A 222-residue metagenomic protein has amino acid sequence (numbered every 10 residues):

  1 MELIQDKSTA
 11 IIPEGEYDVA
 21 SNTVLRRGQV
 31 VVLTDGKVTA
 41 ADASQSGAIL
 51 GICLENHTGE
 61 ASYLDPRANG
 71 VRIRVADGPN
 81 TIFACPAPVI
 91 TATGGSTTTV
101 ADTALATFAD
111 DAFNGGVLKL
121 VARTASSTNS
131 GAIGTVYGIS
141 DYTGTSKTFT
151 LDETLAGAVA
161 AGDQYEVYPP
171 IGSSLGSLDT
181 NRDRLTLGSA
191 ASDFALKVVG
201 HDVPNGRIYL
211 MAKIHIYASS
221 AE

Functional and structural regions predicted by a protein language model:
M1-A101, T107-A125, S130-E222: Surface-exposed, low-hydrophobicity beta-strand/loop segments enriched in small/polar/acidic residues
